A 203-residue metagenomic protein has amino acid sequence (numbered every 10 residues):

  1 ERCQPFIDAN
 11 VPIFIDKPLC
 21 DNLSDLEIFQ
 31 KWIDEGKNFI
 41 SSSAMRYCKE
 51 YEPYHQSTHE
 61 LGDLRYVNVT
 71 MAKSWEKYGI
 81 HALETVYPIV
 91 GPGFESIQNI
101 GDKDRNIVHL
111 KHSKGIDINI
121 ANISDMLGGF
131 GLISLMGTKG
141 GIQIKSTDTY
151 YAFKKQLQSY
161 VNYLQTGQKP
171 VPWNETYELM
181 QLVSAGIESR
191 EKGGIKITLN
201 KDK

Functional and structural regions predicted by a protein language model:
E1-I15: Rossmann-fold NAD(P) dinucleotide-binding segment
C3, F29, Y54, S159-Y160 (+1 more regions): Generic hydrophobic alpha-helical segments
Q4, Y163-K203: C-terminal helix-rich "cap/oligomerization" subdomain common to oxidoreductases
N10, G36, G193-G194: Glycine-centered short loops/turns at secondary-structure junctions
F14, L19-K77: A contiguous active-site-proximal alpha/beta segment in oxidoreductase catalytic domains
L26, Y51, A82-L83, F153 (+2 more regions): A general structural signal for well-ordered alpha-helical segments in protein cores
L64-G129, N174-Q181: Rossmann-like dinucleotide-binding domain that binds NAD(P)(H)
L127-Q168: Interdomain hinge/lid region at the active-site interface of Rossmann-like NAD(P)-dependent oxidoreductases
